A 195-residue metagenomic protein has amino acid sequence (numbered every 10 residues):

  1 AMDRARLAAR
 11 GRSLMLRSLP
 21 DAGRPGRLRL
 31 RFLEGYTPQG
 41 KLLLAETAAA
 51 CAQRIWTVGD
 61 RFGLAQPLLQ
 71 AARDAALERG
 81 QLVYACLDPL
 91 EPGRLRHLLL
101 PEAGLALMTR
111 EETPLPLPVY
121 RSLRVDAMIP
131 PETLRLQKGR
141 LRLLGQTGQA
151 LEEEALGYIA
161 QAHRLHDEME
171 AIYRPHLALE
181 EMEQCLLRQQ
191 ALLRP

Functional and structural regions predicted by a protein language model:
A1-G23, R140-Q189: An accessory alpha-helical subdomain
D3, T37-G40, P130, A178: Helix N-terminus capping/helix-initiation residues
A5-T47: N-terminal pre-Walker A segment at the start of P-loop NTPase domains
R24, E34-Y36, E46-A52, A65 (+1 more regions): Charge-rich, low-complexity terminal tails
T37-A76: Glycine-rich phosphate-binding P-loop
G40-L44, L69-A72, A76, L95-L98 (+3 more regions): Long, contiguous hydrophobic alpha-helical segments, chiefly transmembrane helices and signal peptides
A75-E153: Conserved nucleotide-sensing/catalytic segment adjacent to the nucleotide-binding pocket in NTP-handling enzymes
